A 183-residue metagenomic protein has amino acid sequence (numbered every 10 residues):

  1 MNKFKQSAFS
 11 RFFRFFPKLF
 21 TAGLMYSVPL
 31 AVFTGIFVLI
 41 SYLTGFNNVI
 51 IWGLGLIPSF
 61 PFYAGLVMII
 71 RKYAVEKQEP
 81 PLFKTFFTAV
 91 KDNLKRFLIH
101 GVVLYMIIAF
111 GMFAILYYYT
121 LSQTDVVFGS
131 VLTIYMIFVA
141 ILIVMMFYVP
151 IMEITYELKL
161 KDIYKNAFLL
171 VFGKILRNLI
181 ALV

Functional and structural regions predicted by a protein language model:
M1-S122, V127-V131, I143-F147, M152-L182: Helix-coil boundary and N-terminal low-complexity module in membrane systems
L132-A140: Small-residue-enriched core segments of transmembrane alpha-helices in multipass membrane transport and channel
